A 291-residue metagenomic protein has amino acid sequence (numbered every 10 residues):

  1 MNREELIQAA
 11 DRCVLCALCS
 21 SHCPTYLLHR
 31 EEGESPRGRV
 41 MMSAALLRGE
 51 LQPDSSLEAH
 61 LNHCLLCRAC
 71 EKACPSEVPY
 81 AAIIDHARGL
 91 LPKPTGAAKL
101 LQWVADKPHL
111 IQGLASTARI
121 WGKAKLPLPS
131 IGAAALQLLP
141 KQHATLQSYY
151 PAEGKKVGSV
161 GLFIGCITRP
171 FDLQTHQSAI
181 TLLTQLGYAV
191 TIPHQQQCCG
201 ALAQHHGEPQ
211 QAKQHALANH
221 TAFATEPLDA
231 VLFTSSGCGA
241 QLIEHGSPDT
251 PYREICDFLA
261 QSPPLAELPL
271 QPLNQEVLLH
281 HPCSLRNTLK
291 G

Functional and structural regions predicted by a protein language model:
M1-A10, E50-L61, T184-Y188: Short, intrinsically disordered, charge-biased short linear motifs at domain edges
N2, Y26-A59, E77-L101: Non-heme iron-sulfur electron-transfer modules
E4, V14, S55, L65 (+3 more regions): Residue-level recognition of alpha-helix initiation/capping sites
L6, P24, G161-G165: Glycine- and acidic
Q8-Y26, D54, E58-V78: Cysteine-centered iron-sulfur cluster-binding motifs in ferredoxin-type domains/subunits of redox enzymes
D11, R30-E34, A203-Q210: Alpha-helix capping and helix-loop boundary segments enriched in small/acidic/polar residues
L18-S21, E31-S35, V190-T191: N-terminal glycine-rich anion-binding loops that anchor highly charged ligand groups
Y80-G291: Iron-sulfur cluster-binding electron-transfer modules in prokaryotic oxidoreductases
